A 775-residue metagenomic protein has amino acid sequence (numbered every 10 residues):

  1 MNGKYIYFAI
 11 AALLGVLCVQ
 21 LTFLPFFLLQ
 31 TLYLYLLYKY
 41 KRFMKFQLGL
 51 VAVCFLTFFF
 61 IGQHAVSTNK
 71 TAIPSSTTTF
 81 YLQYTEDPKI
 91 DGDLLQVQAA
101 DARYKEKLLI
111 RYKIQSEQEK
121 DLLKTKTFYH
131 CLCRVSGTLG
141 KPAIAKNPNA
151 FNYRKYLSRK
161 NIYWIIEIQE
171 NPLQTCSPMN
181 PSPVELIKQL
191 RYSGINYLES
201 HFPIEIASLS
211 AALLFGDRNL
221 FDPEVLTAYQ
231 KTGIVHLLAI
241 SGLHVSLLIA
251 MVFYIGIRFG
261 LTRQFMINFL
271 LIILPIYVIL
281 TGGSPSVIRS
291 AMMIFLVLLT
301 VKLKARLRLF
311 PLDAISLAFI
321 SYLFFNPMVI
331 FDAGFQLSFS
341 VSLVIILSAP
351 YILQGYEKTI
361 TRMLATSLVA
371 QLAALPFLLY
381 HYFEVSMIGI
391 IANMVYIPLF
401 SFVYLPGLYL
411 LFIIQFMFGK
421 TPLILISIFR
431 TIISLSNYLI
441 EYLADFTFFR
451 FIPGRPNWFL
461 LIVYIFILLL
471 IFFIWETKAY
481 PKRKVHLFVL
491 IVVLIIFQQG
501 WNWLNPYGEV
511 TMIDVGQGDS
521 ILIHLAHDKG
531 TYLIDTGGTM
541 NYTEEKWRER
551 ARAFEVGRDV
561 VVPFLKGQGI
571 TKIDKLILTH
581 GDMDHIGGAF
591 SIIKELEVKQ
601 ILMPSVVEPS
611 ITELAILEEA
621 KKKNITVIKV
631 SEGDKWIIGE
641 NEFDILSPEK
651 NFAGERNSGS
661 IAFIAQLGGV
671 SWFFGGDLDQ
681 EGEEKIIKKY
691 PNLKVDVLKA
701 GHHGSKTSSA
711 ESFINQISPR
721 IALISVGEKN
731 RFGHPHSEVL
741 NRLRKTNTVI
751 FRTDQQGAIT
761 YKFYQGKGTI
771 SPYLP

Functional and structural regions predicted by a protein language model:
M1-T71, R289: N-terminal leader/targeting segments
M1-Y5, N180-Y192, A211-N219, R263 (+5 more regions): Hydrophobic alpha-helical transmembrane segments
Y7, Q47-G49, E224-I390, P453-N505 (+4 more regions): Hydrophobic alpha-helical transmembrane segments in multi-pass membrane proteins
F58-T232, H236, D559-K566, K572 (+5 more regions): Membrane-interface helix/helix-cap signal primarily in integral membrane proteins
L82, G334, A374, I601 (+1 more regions): Residue-level signal for inorganic ion chemistry
L122-T125, Y129, S136, Y156 (+4 more regions): Non-globular, low-confidence helical/coil segments that flank catalytic cores
N161-M293, L298, D574-I577, Q600 (+4 more regions): Aromatic-rich juxtamembrane segments at the membrane interface
I345-F451, R720-S725: Alpha-helical transmembrane segments of multi-pass integral membrane proteins
